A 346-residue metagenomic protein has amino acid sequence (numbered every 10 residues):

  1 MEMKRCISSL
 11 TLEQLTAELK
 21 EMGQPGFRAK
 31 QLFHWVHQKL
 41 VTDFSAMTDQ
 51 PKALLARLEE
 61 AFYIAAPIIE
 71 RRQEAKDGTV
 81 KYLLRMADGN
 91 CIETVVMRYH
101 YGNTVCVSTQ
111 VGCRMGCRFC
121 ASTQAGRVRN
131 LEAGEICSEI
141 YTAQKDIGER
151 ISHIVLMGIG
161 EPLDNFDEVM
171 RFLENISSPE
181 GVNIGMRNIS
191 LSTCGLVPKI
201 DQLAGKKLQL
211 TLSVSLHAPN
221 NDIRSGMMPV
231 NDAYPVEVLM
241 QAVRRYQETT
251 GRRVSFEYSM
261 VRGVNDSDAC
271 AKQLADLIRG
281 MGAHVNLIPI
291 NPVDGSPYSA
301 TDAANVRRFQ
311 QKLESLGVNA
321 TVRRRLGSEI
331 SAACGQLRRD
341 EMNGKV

Functional and structural regions predicted by a protein language model:
M1-I92, R244-R253, Y258-V346: Auxiliary Fe-S-binding modules of radical SAM enzymes
E74-A75, S108-T109, S122, S192 (+1 more regions): Short linear Ser/Thr-Pro motifs
V80, I92, N103-V107, M115 (+1 more regions): Generic beta-strand structural signal
D88-G102: P-loop NTP-binding catalytic core
R98-E135: Canonical Radical SAM [4Fe-4S] cluster-binding loop centered on the CxxxCxxC motif and its immediate flanking residues
Q124-H153: Conserved alpha-helical substructure of the radical SAM core
Q144-A320: Conserved AdoMet/S-adenosylmethionine-binding subsite of the radical SAM
